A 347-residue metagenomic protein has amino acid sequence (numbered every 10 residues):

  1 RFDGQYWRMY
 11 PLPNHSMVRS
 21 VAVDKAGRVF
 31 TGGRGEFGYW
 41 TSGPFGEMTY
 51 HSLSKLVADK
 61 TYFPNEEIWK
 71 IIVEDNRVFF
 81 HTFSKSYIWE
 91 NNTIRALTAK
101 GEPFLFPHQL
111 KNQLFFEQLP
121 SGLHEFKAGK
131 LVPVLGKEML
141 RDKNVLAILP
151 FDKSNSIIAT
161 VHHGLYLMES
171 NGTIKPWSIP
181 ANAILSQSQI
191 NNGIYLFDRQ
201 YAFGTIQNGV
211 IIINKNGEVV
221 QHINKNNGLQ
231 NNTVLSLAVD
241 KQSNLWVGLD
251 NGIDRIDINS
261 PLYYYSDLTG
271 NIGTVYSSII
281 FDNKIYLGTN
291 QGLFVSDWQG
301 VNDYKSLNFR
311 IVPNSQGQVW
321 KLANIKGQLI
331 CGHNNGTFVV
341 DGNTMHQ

Functional and structural regions predicted by a protein language model:
R1-Q347: Carboxylate-rich, polar loop motifs that coordinate divalent cations or form catalytic acidic clusters
